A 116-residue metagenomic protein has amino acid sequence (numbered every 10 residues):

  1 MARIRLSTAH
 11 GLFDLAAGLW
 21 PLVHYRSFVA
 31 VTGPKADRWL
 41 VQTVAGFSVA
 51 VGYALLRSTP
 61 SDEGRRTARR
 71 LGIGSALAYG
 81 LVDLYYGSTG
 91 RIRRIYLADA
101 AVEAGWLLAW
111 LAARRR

Functional and structural regions predicted by a protein language model:
M1-R116: Short amphipathic, positively biased membrane-proximal segments that drive organelle/inner-membrane targeting
